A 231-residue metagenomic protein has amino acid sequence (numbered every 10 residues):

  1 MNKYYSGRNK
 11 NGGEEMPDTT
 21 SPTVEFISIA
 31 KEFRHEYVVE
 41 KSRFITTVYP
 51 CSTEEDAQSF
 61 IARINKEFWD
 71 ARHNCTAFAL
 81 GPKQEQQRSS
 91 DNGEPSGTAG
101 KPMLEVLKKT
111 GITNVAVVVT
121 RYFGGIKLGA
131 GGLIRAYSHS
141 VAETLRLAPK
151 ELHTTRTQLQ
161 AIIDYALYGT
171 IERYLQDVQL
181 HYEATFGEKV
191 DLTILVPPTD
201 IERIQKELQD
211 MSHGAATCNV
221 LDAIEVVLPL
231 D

Functional and structural regions predicted by a protein language model:
N2-R8, G12-G97, I201, N219-D231: C-terminal regulatory domains involved in ligand/effector binding and gene-expression control
T47, N74-T76, N114-V117, Q158-Q160 (+1 more regions): Structural motif
A99-L147: Active-site beta-strand/loop microenvironment that shapes enzyme catalytic pockets
K150-Y165: Short glycine-/aliphatic-rich beta-strand segments at the starts of folded cytosolic domains
A161-L180: Short amphipathic alpha-helix segments
I171-Q176, I204-S212: Short amphipathic alpha-helices in soluble, non-transmembrane regions that often serve as interface/regulatory elements
Y182-G187, S212-P229: Conserved short beta-strand edge segments in small beta-sheet-based binding/regulatory domains
I194-P197, I201-R203: Terminal, non-globular segments
